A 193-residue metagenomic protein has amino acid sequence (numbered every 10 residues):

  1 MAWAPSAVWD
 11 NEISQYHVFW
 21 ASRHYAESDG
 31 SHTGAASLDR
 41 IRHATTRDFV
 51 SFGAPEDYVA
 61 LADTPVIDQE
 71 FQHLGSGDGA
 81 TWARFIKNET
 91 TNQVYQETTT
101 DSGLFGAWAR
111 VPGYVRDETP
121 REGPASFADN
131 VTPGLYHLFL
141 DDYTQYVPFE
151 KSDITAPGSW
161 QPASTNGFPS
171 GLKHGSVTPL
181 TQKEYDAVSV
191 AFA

Functional and structural regions predicted by a protein language model:
M1-A193: Carbohydrate-active catalytic/glycan-binding domains of CAZyme proteins, especially the secreted or lumenal ectodomains
